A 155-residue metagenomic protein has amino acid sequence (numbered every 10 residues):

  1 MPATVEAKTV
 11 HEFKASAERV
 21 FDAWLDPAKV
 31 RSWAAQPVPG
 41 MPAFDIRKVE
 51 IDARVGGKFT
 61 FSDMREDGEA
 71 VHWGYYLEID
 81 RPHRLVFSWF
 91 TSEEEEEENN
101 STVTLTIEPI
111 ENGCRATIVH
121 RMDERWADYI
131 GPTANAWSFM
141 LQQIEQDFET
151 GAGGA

Functional and structural regions predicted by a protein language model:
M1-A43: Hydrophobic ligand-binding cavity/cleft-lining segments
T4, E18-R19, R54-S62, E111: Charge-dense, helix-prone N-terminal extensions
H11, K48-V49, W73-E78, S101-E108: Hydrophobic/aromatic beta-strand elements that line small-molecule binding cavities or substrate pockets in beta-rich
V20, V30, F59, Y76 (+4 more regions): Hydrophobic pocket/interface hotspot
A28-E69, G154-A155: Short beta-edge strand/loop motif at the mouth of beta-sheet-based domains
D80-L85: Short, conserved beta-turn/loop elements at beta-strand boundaries and strand-helix junctions
V86-S138: Beta-strand/loop substructures that line and gate deep hydrophobic ligand-binding cavities in soluble
